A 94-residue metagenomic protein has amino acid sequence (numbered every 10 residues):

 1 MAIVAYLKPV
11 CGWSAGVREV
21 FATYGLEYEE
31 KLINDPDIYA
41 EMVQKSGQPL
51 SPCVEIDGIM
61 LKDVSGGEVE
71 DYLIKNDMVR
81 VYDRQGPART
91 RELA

Functional and structural regions predicted by a protein language model:
M1-L26: Local sequence-structure signature of Cys/Sec-based thiol-disulfide redox active-site neighborhoods
G12, D37, E68: Short alpha-helical
E19, T23, P52, D71: Surface-exposed charge patches
E27-Y39, Q48: Thiol-based oxidoreductase modules, predominantly thioredoxin-like and allied folds used for disulfide exchange
S46-V54, G66: Structural micro-motif
D57-R84: Non-catalytic, surface beta->alpha helical segment in thiol-disulfide oxidoreductase systems
Y82-A94: A short, charged, Gly/Pro-tolerant segment at domain boundaries
